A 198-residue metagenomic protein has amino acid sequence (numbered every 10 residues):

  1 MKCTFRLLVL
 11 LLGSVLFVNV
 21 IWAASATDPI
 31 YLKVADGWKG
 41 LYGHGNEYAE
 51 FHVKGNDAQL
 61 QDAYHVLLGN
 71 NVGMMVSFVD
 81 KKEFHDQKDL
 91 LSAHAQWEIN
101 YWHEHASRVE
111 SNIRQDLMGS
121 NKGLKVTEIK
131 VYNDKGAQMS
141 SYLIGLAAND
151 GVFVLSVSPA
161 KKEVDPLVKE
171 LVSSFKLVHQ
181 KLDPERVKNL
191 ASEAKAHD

Functional and structural regions predicted by a protein language model:
M1-V9: Bacterial N-terminal signal peptides that target proteins for export
C3, V20, N189-L190, A196: N-terminal cationic leader/targeting segments used for protein routing and processing
L8-N19: Bacterial N-terminal signal peptides
A23-Q61, A196: N-terminal "mature-domain start" segment
V34, L90-E98, V164-L171: Stable alpha-helical elements in mature extracytoplasmic
L41, E98-Y101, H105, L171-S174 (+1 more regions): Structured segments of extracytoplasmic/periplasmic soluble domains in secreted or envelope-associated proteins
E47-S141: Conserved polar/disulfide-associated segments of primarily extracytoplasmic proteins
L67, N71-G73, L117-A194: Short, well-structured beta-strand
